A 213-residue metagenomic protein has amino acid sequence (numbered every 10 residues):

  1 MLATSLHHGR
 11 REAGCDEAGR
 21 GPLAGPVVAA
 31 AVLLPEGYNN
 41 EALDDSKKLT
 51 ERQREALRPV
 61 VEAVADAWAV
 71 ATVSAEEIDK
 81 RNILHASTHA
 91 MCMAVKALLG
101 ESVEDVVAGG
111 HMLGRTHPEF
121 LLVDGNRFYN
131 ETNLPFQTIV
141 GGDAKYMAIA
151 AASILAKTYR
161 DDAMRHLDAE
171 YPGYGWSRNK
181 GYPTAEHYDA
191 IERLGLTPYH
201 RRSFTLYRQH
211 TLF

Functional and structural regions predicted by a protein language model:
M1-F213: RNase H-like, Mg2+-dependent phosphodiesterase core, and more generally RNA phosphate-backbone-engaging helix-loop
